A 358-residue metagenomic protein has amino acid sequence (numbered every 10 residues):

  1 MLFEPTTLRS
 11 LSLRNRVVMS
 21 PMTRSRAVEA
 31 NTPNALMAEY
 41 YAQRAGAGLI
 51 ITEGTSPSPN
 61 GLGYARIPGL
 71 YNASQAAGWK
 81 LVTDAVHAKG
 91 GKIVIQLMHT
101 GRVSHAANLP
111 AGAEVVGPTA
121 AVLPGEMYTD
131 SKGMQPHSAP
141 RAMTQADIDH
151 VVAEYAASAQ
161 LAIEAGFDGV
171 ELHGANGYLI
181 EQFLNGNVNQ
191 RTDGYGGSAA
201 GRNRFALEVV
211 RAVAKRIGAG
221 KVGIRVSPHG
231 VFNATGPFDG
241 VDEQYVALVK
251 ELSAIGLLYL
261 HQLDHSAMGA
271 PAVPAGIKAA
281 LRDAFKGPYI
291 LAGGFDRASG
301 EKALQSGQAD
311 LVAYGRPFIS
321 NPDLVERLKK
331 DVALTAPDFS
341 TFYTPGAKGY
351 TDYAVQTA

Functional and structural regions predicted by a protein language model:
M1-A358: Flavin-dependent oxidoreductase catalytic cores
